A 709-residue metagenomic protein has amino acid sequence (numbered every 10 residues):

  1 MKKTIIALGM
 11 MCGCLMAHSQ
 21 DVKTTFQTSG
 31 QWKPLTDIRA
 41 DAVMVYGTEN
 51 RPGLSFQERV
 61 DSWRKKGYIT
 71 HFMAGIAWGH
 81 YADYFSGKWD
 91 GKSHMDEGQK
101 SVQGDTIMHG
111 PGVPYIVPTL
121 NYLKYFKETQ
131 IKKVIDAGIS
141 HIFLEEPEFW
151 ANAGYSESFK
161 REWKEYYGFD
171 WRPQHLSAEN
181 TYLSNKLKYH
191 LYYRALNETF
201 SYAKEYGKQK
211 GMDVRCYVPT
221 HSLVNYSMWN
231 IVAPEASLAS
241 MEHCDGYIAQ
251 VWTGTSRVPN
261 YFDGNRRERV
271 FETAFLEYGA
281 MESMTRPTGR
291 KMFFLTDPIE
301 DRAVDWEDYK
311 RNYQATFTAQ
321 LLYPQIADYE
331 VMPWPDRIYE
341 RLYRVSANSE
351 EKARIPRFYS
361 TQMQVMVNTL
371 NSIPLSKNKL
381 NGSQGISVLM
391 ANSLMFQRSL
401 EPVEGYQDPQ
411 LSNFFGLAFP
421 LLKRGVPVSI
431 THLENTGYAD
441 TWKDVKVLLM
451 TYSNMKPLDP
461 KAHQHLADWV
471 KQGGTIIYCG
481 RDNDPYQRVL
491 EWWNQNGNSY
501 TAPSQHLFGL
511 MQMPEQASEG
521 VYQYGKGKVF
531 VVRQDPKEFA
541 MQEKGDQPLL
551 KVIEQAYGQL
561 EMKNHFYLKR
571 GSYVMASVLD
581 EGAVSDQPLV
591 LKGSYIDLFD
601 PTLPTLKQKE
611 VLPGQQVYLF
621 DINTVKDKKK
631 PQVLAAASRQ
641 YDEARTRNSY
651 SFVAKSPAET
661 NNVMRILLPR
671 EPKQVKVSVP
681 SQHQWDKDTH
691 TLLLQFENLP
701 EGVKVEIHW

Functional and structural regions predicted by a protein language model:
D21-S62, K133-I142, E242-Y247, T316-D328 (+1 more regions): Catalytic domains of carbohydrate-active enzymes, especially glycoside hydrolases
D21-T28, H71-G75, F143-E146, Y182-I231 (+4 more regions): Aromatic-lined carbohydrate-recognition surfaces of secreted/lumenal glycan-active proteins
I38-R39, E145, G207, D213-L411 (+4 more regions): Hydrophobic targeting/anchoring helices
A42-R51, I107-F126, S177-A195, S222 (+5 more regions): The substrate-binding groove and active-site-proximal loops of carbohydrate-active enzymes, especially glycoside
L54-G110, H141-A151, S201-A203, G207-V218: Glycine-rich, aromatic-flanked loop segments that form ligand/cofactor-binding clefts across common enzyme folds
F72, I76-A137, W171-Y189, N197-E198: Active-site-adjacent "subsite" loops/lids of carbohydrate-active enzymes
G79-M108, E145-H175, I231, V403-Y406 (+1 more regions): Aromatic- and acidic-residue-enriched segments that line the glycan-binding/catalytic groove of carbohydrate-active
K456-S649, V653-K655, M664-I666: A conserved amphipathic helix/loop scaffold that creates a polar/acidic microenvironment used either to coordinate
